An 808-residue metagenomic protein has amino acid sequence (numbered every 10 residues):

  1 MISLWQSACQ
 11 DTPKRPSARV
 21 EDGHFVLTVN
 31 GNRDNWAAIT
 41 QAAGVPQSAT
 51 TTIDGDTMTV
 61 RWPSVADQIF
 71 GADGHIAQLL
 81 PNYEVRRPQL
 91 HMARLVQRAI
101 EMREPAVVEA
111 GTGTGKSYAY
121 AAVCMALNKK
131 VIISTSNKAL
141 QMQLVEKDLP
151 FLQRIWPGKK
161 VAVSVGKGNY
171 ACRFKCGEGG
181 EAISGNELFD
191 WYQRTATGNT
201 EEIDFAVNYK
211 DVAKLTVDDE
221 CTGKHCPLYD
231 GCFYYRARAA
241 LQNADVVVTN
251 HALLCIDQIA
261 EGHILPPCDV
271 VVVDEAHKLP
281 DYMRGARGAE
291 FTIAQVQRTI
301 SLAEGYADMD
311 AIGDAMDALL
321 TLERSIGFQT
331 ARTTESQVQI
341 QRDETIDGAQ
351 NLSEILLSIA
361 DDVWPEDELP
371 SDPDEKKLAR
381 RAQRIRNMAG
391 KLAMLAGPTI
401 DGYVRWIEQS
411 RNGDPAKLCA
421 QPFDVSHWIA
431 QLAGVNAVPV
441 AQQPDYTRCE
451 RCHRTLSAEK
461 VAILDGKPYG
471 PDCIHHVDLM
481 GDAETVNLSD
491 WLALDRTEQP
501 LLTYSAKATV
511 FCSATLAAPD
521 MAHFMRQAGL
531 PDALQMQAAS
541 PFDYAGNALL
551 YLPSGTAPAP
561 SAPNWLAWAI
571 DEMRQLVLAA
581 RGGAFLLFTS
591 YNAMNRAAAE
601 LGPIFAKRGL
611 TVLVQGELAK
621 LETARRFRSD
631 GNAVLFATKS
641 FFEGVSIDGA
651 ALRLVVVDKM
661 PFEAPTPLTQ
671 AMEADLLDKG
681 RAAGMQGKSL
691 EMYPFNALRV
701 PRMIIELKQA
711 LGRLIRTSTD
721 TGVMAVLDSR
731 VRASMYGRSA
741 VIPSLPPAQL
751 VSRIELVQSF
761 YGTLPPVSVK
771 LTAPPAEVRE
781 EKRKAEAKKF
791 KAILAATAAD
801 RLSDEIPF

Functional and structural regions predicted by a protein language model:
W62-L79, K129-D245, C255, V296 (+9 more regions): A substrate-engagement module of RecA-like helicase motors
W62-V107: Conserved pre-motif I regulatory segment
M102-Y120: Walker A/P-loop
D219-D245, C255, A260-G262, E366-Q442 (+5 more regions): A contiguous, basic/glycine-rich beta-loop/short-helix subdomain that forms a polymer-engagement track
H277, D281-Q341: Conserved phosphoryl-transfer catalytic core
P553-P563, Q615-R732: Conserved RecA-like P-loop NTPase helicase motor core
T556-T589: Conserved interdomain hinge at the start of the Helicase C-terminal
T589-G616: Conserved helicase motor "Helicase C" RecA-like lobe of SF1/SF2 P-loop NTPases
